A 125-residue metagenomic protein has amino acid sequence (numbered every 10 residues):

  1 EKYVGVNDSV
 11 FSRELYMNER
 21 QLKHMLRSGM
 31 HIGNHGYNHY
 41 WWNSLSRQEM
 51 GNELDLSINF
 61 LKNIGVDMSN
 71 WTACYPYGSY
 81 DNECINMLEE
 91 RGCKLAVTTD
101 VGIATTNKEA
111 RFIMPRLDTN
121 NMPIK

Functional and structural regions predicted by a protein language model:
E1-D8: Conserved phosphoryl-transfer catalytic core
V6, E14-S28, N38-V66: Alpha-helical scaffold elements lining the catalytic groove of polysaccharide deacetylases
D8-S12, Y75: Short, flexible loop segments at the rims of nucleotide/cofactor-binding pockets, characterized by
H35: Active-site glycine-centered loops adjacent to acidic/histidine catalytic or metal-binding residues that shape
S44-K125: C-terminal active-site subregion of NodB/CE4 polysaccharide deacetylases
